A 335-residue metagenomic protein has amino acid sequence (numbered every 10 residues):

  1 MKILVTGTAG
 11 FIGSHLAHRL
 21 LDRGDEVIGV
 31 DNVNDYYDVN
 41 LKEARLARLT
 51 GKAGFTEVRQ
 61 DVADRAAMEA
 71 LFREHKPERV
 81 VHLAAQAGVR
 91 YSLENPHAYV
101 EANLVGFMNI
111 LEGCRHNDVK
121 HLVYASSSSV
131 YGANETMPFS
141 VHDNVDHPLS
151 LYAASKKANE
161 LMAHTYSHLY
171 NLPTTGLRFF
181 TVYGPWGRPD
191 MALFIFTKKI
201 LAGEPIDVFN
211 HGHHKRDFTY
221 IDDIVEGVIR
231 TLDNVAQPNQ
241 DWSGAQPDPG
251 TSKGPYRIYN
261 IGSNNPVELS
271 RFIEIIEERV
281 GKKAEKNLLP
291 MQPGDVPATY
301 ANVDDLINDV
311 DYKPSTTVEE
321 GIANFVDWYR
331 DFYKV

Functional and structural regions predicted by a protein language model:
M1-V182, V267, A298, Y312 (+3 more regions): N-terminal Rossmann-like NAD(P)+-binding domain of SDR-like oxidoreductases, especially those catalyzing
D22, I200-V335: C-terminal substrate-binding subdomain of Rossmann-fold SDR/epimerase-dehydratase oxidoreductases
A47-R48, R90, T197-K198, P249-T251: Short secondary-structure boundary/capping segments
A66, L104-E112, D190, D222-V225 (+1 more regions): Conserved active-site region of classical short-chain dehydrogenase/reductase
M137-P138, P189-T197: A glycine/serine/threonine-rich, flexible loop-to-helix segment that serves as the NAD(P) cofactor-binding "lid"
A158, M162, Y166, F196 (+2 more regions): Hydrophobic alpha-helix immediately C-terminal to the catalytic Tyr-X-X-X-Lys motif of short-chain
W186: Conserved GTPase G-domain signal focused on the G5
